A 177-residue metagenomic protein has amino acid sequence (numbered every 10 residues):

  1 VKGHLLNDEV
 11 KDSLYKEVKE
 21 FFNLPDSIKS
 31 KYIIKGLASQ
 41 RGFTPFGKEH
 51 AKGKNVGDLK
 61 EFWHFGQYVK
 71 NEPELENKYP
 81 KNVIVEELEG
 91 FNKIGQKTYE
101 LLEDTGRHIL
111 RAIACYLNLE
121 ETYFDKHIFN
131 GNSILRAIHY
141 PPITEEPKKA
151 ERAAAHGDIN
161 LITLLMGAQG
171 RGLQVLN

Functional and structural regions predicted by a protein language model:
V1-N177: Peripheral, non-catalytic segments flanking oxidoreductase cores
